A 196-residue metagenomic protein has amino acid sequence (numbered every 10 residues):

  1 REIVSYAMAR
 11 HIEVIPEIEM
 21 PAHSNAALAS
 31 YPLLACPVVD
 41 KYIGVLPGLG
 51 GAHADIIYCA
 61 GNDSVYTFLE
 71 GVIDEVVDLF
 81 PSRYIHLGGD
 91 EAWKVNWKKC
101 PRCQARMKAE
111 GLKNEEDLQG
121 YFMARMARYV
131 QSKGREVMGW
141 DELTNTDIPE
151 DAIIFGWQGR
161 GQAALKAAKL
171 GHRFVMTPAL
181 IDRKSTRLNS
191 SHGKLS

Functional and structural regions predicted by a protein language model:
R1-R135: Substrate-binding cleft of carbohydrate-active enzyme catalytic domains
E13-A22, A163-A164, L170-T177, K194: Internal hydrophobic scaffold segments of catalytic domains
P16-M20, G89-E91, D141, G156-Q158 (+1 more regions): A cross-domain feature marking catalytic cores of carbohydrate-active enzymes and several ubiquitous metabolic/repair
S24, S30-L34, V95-N96, M138-H172 (+1 more regions): Substrate-binding cleft/loops of secretory-pathway carbohydrate-active enzymes
D40-G51, Q162-G171, S196: Short, basic, helix/turn surface patches
I85, Q131-D141, A164, R173-P178: Acidic/polar loop patches that form or flank catalytic/metal-binding clefts of enzymes that bind anionic ligands
L188-L195: Single conserved hydrophobic/aromatic residue that forms the stacking wall/gate of nucleotide- or nucleobase-binding
